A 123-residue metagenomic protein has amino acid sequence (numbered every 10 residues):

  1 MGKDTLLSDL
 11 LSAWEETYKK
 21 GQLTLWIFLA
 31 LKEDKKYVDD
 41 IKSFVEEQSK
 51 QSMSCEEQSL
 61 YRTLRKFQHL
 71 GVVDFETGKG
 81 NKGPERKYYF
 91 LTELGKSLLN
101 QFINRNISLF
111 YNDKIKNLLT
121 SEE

Functional and structural regions predicted by a protein language model:
M1-Q22, E85, Q101-R105: Intrinsically disordered, low-complexity serine/threonine- and proline-rich regulatory segments
T24-L29: Hydrophobic residues on short alpha-helical segments
A30-D40: Short capping segments at the starts of secondary-structure elements
D39-Q51: DNA-recognition alpha helix
L60, L64-L70: Basic amphipathic alpha-helical segments that dock to polyanions
Q68-E85: Beta-hairpin "wing" of winged helix-turn-helix
N81, E85-N100: Basic, amphipathic "hinge/linker" alpha-helix immediately C-terminal to the N-terminal HTH DNA-binding motif
K96-E123: Amphipathic alpha-helical dimerization/coiled-coil segments that flank or bridge DNA-binding/regulatory modules
